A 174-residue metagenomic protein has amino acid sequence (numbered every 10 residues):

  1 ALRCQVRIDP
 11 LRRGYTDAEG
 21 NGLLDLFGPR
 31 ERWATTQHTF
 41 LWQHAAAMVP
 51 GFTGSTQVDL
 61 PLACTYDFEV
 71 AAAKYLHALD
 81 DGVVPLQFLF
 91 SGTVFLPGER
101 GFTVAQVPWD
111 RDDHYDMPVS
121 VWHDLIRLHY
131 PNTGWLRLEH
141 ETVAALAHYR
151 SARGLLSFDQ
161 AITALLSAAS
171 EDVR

Functional and structural regions predicted by a protein language model:
A1-H38, F90-G92: Extended low-complexity, serine/threonine- and proline-enriched intrinsically disordered segments
L2-L11, V58-D110: Internal, hydrophobic beta-strand segments that form the core of beta-sheet-rich folds
E19-T35, G82, F95-L136: Short beta-strand elements
G20-A78: Extended, solvent-exposed segments with strong compositional bias
L76, G134, R150: Conserved aromatic-histidine-acidic binding/catalytic patches
H140-L156: Surface-exposed, Lys/Arg-rich phosphate-binding patches that contact polyanionic backbones
L156-R174: Short, basic amphipathic alpha-helical segments that act as recognition/interaction helices in nucleic-acid-binding
